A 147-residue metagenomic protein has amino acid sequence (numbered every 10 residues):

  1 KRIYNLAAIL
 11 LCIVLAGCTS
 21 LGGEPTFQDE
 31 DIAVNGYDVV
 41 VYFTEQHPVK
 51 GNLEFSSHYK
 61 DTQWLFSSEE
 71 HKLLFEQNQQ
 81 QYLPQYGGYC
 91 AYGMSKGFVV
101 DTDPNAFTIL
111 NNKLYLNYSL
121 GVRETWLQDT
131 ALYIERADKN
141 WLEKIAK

Functional and structural regions predicted by a protein language model:
K1-A7: Bacterial N-terminal signal peptides that target proteins for export
L15-G17: C-terminal motif of bacterial Sec signal peptides marking the signal peptidase cleavage site
T19-L21: Bacterial signal peptide processing site
E24-S67, K72-L73: N-terminal secretory signal peptides
T44-F55, Q79, F98, D103-A106 (+1 more regions): N-terminal secretory/targeting leader peptides
L65-F66, L116-Y118: Hydrophobic core segments of beta-strands in well-ordered, beta-rich domains
Q81-A91: A low-complexity, Ser/Thr/Gly/Pro-enriched, surface-exposed linker/loop concept that marks segments flanking
L127-K147: C-terminal partner/receptor-binding element of secreted or periplasmic proteins
